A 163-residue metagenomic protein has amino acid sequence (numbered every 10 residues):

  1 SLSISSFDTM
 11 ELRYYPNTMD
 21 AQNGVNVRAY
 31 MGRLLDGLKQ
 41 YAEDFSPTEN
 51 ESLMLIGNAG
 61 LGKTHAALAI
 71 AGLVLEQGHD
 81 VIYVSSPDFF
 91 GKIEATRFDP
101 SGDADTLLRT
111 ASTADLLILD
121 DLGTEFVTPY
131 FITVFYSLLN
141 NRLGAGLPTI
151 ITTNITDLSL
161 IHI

Functional and structural regions predicted by a protein language model:
L12-E51: Pre-Walker A (pre-P-loop) alpha-helix and adjacent loop at the N terminus of AAA/AAA+ ATPase modules, a conserved
N50-H65: Walker A/P-loop nucleotide-binding motif
A66, I70: Hydrophobic positions on the alpha1 helix immediately C-terminal to the Walker A/P-loop
G72-I82: Post-Walker A helix-loop "phosphate-sensing" segment adjacent to the P-loop in P-loop NTPases
H79-D80, T113-L116, A145-I150: Loop/turn-to-beta-strand initiation segments
D80-S112: Short glycine-rich substrate-engagement loop in P-loop NTPases that contacts/grips substrate
S101-L143: Conserved nucleotide-sensing/catalytic segment adjacent to the nucleotide-binding pocket in NTP-handling enzymes
I161-I163: Conserved small/polar residues in nucleotide/adenosyl-binding loops
